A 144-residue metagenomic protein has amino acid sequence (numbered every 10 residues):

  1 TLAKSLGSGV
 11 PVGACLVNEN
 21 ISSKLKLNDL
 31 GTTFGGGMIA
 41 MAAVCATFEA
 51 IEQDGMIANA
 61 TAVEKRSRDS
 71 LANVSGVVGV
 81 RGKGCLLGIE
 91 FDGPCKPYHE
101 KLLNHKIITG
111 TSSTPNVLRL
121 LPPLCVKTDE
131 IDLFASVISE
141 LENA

Functional and structural regions predicted by a protein language model:
T1-A144: Conserved N-terminal phosphate-binding loop of PLP-dependent enzymes in the Aspartate aminotransferase
